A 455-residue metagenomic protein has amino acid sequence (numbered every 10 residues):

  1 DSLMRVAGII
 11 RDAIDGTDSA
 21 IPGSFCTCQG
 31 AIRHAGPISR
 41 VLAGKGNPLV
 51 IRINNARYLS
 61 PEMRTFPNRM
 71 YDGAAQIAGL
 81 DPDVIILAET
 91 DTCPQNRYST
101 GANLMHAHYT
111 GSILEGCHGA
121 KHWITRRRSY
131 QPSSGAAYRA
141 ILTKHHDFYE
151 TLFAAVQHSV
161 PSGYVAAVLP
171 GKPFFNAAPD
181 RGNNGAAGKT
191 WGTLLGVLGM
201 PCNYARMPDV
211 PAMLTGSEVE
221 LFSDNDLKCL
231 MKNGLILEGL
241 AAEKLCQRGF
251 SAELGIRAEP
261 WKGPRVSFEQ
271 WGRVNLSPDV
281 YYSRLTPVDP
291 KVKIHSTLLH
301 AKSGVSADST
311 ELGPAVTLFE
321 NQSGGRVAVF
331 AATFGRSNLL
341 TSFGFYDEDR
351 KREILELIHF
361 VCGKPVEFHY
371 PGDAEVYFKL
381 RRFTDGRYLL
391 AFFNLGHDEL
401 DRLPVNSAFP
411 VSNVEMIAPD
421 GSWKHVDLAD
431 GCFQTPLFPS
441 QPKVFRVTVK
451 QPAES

Functional and structural regions predicted by a protein language model:
D1-G23: Active-site neighborhood of glycoside hydrolase catalytic domains
A7, R11, I38-S39, A74-A78 (+4 more regions): Short amphipathic alpha-helical segments and helix-helix/interface helices
D12, S19, C117, L198-M200 (+1 more regions): Short aromatic/hydrophobic-glycine micro-motifs
I14, D18, H106, L227-L230 (+1 more regions): ATP/nucleotide-binding catalytic cores
G16-G185, K189, F268-L285, H295-L299 (+4 more regions): Hydrophobic targeting/anchoring helices
A35-P37, P132-G135, D209, T215-G216 (+1 more regions): Short secondary-structure transition/capping segments
N183-A187, G192-T193, L198, C202-M207 (+1 more regions): A conserved amphipathic helix/loop scaffold that creates a polar/acidic microenvironment used either to coordinate
